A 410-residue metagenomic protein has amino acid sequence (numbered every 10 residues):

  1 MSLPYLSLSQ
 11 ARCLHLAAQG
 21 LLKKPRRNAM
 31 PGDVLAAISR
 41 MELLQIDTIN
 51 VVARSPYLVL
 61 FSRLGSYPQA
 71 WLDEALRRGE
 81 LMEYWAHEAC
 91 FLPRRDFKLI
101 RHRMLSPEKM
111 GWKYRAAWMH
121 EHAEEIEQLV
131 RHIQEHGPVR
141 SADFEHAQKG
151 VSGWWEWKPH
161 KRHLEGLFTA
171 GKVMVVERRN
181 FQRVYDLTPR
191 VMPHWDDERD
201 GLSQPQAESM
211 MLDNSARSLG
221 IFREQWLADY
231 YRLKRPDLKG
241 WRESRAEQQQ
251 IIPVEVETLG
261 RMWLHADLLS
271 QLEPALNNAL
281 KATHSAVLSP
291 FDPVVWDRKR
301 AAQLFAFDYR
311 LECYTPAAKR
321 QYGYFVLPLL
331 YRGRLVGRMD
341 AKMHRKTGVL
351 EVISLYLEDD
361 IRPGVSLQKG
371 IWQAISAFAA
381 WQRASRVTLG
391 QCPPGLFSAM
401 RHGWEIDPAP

Functional and structural regions predicted by a protein language model:
M1-V295, R300, L304-L311, P316-Q321 (+2 more regions): Long, low-complexity intrinsically disordered regions
